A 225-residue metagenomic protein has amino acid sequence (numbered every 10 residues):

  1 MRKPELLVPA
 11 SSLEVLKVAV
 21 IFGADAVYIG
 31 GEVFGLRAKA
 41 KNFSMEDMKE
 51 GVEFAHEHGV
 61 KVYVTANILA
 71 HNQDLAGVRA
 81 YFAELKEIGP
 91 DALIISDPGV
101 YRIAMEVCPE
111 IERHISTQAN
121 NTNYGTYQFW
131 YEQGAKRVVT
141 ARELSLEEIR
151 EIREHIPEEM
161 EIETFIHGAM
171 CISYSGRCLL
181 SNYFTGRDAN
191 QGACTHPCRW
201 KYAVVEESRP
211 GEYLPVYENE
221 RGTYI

Functional and structural regions predicted by a protein language model:
M1-N121, G125, E148-I225: Active-site pocket-lining/capping segments in soluble small-molecule metabolic enzymes
E112, G134, V138-T140: Acidic, glycine-enriched active-site microenvironments
T140-E143, E148: Catalytic domains of cell-wall/extracellular-matrix polysaccharide-remodeling enzymes, centered on de-N-acetylation
